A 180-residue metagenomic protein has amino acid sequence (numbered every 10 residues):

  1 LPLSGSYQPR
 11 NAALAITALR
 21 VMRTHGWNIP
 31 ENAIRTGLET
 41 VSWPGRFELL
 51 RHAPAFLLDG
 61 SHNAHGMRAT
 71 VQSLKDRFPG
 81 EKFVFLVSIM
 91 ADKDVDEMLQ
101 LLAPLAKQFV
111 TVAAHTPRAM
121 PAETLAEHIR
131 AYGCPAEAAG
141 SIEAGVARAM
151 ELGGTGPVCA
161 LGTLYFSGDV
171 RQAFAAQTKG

Functional and structural regions predicted by a protein language model:
L1-Q108: Nucleotide phosphate-binding/pyrophosphate-handling subdomain across enzymes that bind or process nucleotide phosphates
A55-L58, A64, L99-P157: C-terminal helical cap/extension that packs against the catalytic core of soluble nucleotide-cofactor enzymes
T163: Active-site-proximal loop/hinge segments that shape catalytic or ion-binding/gating pockets
F166-G168: Short, active-site-adjacent cap segments at secondary-structure transitions
A175-G180: Acidic, low-complexity terminal tails and accessory targeting/binding regions of phosphate-metabolizing enzymes
